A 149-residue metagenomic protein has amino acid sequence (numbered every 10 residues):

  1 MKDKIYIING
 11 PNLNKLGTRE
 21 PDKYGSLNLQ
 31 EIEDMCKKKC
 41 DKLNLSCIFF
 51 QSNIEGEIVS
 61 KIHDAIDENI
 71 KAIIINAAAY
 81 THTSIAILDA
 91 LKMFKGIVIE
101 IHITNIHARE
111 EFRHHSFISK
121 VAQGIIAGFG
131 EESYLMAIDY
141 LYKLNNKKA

Functional and structural regions predicted by a protein language model:
K2-I5: Extreme N-terminal starter segment of soluble prokaryotic enzymes
P11-L13, A78-T81, T104-I106: Short glycine-rich anion-binding loops that position phosphate/pyrophosphate groups of nucleotides and phosphorylated
L16-Q30: Glycine- and acidic-residue-enriched helix-capping/strand-helix junction motifs
E33, K39-F50: Short beta-strand elements in bilobed, periplasmic/extracellular small-molecule ligand-binding domains
F49, A108-A149: Short, glycine-/small-residue-rich phosphate/pyrophosphate-handling segment
S52-K95: N-terminal small/polar loop signature for handling phosphorylated ligands or for N-terminal nucleophile
M93-R109: Short, acidic/small-residue loops that bind anionic groups at enzyme active sites
